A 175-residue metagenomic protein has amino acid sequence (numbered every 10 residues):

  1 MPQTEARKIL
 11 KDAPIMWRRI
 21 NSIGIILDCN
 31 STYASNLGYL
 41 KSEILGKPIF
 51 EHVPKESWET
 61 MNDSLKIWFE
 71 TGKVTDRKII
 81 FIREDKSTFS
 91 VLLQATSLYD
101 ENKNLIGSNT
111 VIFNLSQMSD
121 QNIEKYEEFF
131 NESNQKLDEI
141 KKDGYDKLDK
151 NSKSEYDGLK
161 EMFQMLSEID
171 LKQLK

Functional and structural regions predicted by a protein language model:
I15, I67-K78: PAS/PAS-like sensory domains
I20, I82, L93-T96, V111: PAS-family sensory domains
I26-L27: Conserved hydrophobic beta-strand signature of PAS-family and PAS-like sensory domains
Y33-I44, N102: PAS/PAS-like sensory domain cap-loop motif
E43-E56: PAS-family sensory/regulatory domains
K55-I67, R77: PAS/Per-ARNT-Sim sensory domains
I80-K86, Y99: PAS-family sensory domains
L93-S108, L115-Q117: Short loop/turn elements at sensory-signaling interfaces that couple input to output
